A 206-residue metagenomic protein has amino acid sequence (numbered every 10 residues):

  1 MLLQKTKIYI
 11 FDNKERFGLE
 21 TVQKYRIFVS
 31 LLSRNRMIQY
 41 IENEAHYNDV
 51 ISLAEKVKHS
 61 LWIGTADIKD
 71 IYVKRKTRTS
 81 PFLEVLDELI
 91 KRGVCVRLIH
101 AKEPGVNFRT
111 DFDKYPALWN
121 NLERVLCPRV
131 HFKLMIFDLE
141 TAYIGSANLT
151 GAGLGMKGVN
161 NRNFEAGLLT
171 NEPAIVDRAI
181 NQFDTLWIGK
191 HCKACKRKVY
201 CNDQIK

Functional and structural regions predicted by a protein language model:
M1-I8: Extreme N-terminal basic, low-complexity initiation segments that serve as generic localization/processing leaders
Y9-N13: Intrinsic-disorder-associated, low-complexity terminal segments enriched in Asp/Asn/His/Tyr and depleted of Lys/Arg
V22-L98: PLD-like (HKD) phosphodiesterase/transphosphatidyltransferase domain
D67, H100-G105, V130, P173-A174: Short beta-alpha junction loops
F112-P128: Structural recognition of alpha->loop->beta junctions
V125-R129, M135, N161: Short solvent-exposed loop/turn micro-motifs enriched in small/polar/acidic residues
K133-I136, L168: Short beta-strand scaffold segments in enzyme catalytic cores
T141-K206: Signature of lipid phosphatidyltransferase scaffolds
